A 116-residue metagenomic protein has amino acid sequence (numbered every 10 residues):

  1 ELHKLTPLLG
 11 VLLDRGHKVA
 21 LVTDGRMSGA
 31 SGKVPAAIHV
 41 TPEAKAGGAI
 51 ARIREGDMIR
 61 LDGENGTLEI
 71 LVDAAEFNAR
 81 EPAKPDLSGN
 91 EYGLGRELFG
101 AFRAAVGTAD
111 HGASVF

Functional and structural regions predicted by a protein language model:
E1-F116: Feature captures the catalytic cores and cofactor-binding loops of soluble hydro-lyases/lyases that act on carboxylate
